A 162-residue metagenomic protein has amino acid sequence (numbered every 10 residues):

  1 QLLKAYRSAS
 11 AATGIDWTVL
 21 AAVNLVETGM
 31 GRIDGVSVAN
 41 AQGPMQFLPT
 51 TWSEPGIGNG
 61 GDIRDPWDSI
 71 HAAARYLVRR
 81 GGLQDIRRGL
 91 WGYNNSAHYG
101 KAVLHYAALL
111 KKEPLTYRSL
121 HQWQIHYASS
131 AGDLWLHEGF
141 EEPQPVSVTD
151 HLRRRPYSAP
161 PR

Functional and structural regions predicted by a protein language model:
Q1-L134: Catalytic glycan-binding domains that act on GlcNAc-containing polysaccharides
L115-R162: Low-complexity, Gly/Ser/Thr/Pro-rich intrinsically disordered linker/tail segments
